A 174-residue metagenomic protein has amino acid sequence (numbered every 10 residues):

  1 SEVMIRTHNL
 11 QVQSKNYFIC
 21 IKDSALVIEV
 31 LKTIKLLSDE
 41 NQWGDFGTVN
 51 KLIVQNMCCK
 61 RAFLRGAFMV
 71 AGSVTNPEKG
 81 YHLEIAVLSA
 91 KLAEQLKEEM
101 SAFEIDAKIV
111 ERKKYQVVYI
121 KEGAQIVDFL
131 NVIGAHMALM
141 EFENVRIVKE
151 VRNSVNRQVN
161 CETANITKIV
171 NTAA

Functional and structural regions predicted by a protein language model:
S1-E2, R6-R146: DNA-contacting interfaces and partner/effector-binding or oligomerization modules in DNA-centric proteins
V132-A174: Extended mid-to-C-terminal alpha-helical interaction segments
